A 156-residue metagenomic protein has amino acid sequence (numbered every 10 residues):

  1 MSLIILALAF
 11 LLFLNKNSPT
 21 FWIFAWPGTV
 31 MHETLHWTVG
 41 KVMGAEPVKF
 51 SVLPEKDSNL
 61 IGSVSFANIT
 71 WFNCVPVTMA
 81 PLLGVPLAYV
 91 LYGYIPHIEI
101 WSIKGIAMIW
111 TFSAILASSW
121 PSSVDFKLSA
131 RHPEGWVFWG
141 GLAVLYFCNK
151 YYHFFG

Functional and structural regions predicted by a protein language model:
M1-F21: Hydrophobic, membrane-interfacing alpha helices
M1-S2, P27-M31, E134-V137: Alpha-helical transmembrane segments and their helix-start/interface "positive-inside/aromatic belt" motifs in integral
L6-L8, E55-G156: Metalloprotease/metallohydrolase-associated module, dominated by Zn2+-dependent proteases
L14-T70: Small-residue-rich helix-interface/hinge motifs
